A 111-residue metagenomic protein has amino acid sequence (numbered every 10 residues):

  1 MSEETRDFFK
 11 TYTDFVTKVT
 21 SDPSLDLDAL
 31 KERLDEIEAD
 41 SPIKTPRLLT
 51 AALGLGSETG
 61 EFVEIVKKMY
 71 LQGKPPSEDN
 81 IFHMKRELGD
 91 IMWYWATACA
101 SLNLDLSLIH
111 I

Functional and structural regions predicted by a protein language model:
M1-G73: Extended low-complexity intrinsically disordered regions
T50, K68-L88, M92, A100: Catalytic phosphate/metal-binding cores of nucleic-acid and nucleotide-processing enzymes, i.e., regions that mediate
E61-L71, A96-S107: Charged/polar positions within long, soluble alpha-helices
I109-I111: Conserved small/polar residues in nucleotide/adenosyl-binding loops
